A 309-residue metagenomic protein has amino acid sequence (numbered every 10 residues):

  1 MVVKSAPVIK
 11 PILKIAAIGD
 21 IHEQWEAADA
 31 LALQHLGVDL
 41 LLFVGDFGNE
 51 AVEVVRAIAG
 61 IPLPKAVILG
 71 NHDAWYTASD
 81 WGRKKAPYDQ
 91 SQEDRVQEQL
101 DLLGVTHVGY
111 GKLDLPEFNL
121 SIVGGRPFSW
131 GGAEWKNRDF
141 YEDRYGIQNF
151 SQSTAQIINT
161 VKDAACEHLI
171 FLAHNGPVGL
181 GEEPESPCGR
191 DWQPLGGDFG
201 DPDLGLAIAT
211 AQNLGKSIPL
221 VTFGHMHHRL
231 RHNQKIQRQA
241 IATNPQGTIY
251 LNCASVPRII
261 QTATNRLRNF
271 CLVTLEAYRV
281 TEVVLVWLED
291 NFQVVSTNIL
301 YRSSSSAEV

Functional and structural regions predicted by a protein language model:
M1-A66, D73-G82: N-terminal active-site segment of His-dependent metallophosphoesterases
V2-K4, V8-I12, P116, T210 (+1 more regions): Binuclear metal-dependent phosphoesterase catalytic core
P7-K10, E167-S217: Active-site-proximal segments of metal-dependent phosphoesterases and phosphodiesterases across multiple
I12-H22, N119-A133, I170-H174, T248-S255 (+1 more regions): Active-site-proximal beta-strand elements of phosphoester/diester hydrolases
A17-D20, L40-D46, K65-H72, V108 (+4 more regions): Active-site neighborhood of phospho(di)ester-bond hydrolases with catalytic His/Asp-centered motifs
H22-A28, G48-V52, H72-S79, D114 (+4 more regions): Active-site environment of divalent metal-dependent phosphoester hydrolases
V54-A59, R95-N119, F150-L169: Short amphipathic alpha-helices and their capping/turn segments at secondary-structure boundaries
P116-H168, P194-G200: Binuclear metal-dependent hydrolase catalytic cores centered on His/Asp/Glu-rich metal-binding motifs
